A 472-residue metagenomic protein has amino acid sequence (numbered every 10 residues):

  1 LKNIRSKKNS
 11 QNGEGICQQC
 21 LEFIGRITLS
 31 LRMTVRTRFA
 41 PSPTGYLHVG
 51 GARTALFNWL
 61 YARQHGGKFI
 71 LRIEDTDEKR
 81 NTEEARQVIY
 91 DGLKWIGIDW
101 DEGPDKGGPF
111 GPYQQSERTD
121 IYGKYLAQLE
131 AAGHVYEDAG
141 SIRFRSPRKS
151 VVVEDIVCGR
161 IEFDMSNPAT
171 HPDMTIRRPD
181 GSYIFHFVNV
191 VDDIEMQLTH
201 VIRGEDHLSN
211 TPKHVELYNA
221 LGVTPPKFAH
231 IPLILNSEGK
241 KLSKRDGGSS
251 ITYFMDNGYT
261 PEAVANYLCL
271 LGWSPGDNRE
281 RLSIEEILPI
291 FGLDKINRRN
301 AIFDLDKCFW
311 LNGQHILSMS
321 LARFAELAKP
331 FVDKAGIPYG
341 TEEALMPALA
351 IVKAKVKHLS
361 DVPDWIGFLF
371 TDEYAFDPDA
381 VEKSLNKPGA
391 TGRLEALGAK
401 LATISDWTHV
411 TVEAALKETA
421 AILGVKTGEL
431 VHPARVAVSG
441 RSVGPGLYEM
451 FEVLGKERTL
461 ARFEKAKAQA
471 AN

Functional and structural regions predicted by a protein language model:
K2-N3, K8-N12, I27: Polybasic, lysine-rich low-complexity intrinsically disordered segments
C17-C20: Cysteine-centered motifs
M33-S141, S182, N210-V223, A263: N-terminal Rossmann-like or analogous alpha/beta NTP/dinucleotide-binding catalytic cores that position adenine
N58, I89, L129, F144 (+7 more regions): Residue-level signal for inorganic ion chemistry
Q115, Q128-K244, S250-I251, P275 (+1 more regions): Active-site cores that bind ATP or allylic diphosphates and position pyrophosphate for catalysis
V223-K227, I231-F376, S439-N472: Catalytic adenosine-cofactor/nucleotide-binding cores of aminoacyl-tRNA synthetases and other
K387-V443: C-terminal accessory/binding modules appended to enzymatic or scaffolding proteins
